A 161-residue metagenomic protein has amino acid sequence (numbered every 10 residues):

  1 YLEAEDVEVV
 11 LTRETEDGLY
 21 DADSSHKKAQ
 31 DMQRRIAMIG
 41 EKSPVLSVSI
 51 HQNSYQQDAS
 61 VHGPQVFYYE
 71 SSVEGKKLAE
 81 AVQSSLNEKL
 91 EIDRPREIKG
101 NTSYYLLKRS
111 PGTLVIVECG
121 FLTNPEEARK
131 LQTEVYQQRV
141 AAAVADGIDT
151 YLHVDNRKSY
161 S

Functional and structural regions predicted by a protein language model:
Y1-E3, L86, I148: Hydrophobic alpha-helical packing residues
Y1-K77: Catalytic-core regions of hydrolytic enzymes
A29-D31, F67-E70, S85-E88, E134-Q138: Short, low-complexity, polar/charged sequence segments that are solvent-exposed and flexible
A37, K42, Q56-Q57, R94-S161: Active-site-adjacent mobile loop/cap segments within catalytic or ligand-binding domains
S49, N87-E91, H153: Short helix-capping and hinge/turn segments at secondary-structure transitions, especially at repeat and domain
V73-G100: Active-site-adjacent substrate-binding region of metalloamidase/peptidase-like peptide-processing proteins
